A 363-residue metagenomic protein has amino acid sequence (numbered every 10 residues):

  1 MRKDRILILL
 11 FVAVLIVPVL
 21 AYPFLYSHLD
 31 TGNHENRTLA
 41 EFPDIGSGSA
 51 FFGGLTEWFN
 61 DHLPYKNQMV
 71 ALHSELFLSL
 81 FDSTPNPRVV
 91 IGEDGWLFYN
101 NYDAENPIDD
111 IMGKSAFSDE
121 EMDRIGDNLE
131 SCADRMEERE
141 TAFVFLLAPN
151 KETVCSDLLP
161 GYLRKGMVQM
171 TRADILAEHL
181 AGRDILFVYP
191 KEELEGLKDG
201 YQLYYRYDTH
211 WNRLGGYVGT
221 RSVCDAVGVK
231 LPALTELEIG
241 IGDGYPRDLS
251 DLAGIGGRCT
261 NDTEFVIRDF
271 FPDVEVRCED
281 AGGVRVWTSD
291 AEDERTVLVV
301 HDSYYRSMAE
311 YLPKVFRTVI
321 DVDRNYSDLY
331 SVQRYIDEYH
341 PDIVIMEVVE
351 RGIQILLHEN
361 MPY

Functional and structural regions predicted by a protein language model:
M1-Y363: Extracellular glycan-modifying ectodomains
